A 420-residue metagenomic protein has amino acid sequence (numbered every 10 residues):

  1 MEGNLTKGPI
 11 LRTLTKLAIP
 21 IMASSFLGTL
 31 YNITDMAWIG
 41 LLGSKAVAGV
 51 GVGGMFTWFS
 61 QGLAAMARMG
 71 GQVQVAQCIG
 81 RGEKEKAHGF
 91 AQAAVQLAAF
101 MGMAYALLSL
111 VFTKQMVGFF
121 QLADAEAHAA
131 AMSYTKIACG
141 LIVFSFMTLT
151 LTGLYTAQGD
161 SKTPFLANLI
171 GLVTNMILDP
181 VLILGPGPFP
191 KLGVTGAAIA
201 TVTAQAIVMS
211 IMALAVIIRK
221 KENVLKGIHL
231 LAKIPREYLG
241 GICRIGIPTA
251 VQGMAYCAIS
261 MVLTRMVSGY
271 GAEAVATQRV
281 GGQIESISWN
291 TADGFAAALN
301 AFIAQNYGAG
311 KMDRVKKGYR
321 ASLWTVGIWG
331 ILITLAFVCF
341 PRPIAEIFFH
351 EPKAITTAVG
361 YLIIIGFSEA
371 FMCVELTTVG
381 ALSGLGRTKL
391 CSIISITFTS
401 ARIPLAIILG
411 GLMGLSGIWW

Functional and structural regions predicted by a protein language model:
M1-A18, V75-L141, F189-I247, I303-S368 (+1 more regions): Short alpha-helical transmembrane segments in multi-pass integral membrane proteins
L5-A37, L41-L42, W58-G70, Q74 (+5 more regions): N-terminal transmembrane alpha-helices
K16-D35, I137, G171, A204-V208 (+4 more regions): Transmembrane helical elements of multi-pass membrane transporters/channels
F26, L30-A48, V117-A125, V181-L192 (+5 more regions): Helix-terminus/linker motif at the lipid-water interface of multi-pass membrane proteins
V47-L107, S145-P164, T264, T277-F340 (+2 more regions): Small-residue-rich hydrophobic transmembrane alpha-helices
G54-T57, M101, I170-N175, A200-V208 (+3 more regions): Transmembrane alpha-helical core residues of multi-pass small-molecule transporters, especially secondary transporters
F59-G62, N175-P180, M209-A213, I287-N290 (+2 more regions): Hydrophobic transmembrane alpha-helices of multi-pass small-molecule transporters
G140-F144, T148, T152-T156, P164-S210: Helix-loop-helix hairpin linking two adjacent transmembrane segments in secondary transporters
